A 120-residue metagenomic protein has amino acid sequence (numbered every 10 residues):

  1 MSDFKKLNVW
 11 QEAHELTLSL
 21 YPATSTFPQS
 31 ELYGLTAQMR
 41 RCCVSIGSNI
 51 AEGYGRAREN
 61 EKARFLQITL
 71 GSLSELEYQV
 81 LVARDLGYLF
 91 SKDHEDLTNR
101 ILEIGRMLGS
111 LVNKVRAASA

Functional and structural regions predicted by a protein language model:
M1-A120: Short, C-terminally biased terminal segments at protein or domain edges
